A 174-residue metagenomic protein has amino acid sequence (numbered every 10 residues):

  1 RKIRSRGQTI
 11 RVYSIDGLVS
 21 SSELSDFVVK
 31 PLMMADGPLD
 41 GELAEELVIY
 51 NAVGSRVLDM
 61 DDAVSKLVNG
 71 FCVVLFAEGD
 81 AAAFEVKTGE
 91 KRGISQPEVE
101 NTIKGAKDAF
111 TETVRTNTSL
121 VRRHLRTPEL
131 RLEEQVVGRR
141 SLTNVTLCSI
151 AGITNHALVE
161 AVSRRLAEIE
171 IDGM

Functional and structural regions predicted by a protein language model:
R1-M174: Membrane-embedded alpha-helical signal segments
